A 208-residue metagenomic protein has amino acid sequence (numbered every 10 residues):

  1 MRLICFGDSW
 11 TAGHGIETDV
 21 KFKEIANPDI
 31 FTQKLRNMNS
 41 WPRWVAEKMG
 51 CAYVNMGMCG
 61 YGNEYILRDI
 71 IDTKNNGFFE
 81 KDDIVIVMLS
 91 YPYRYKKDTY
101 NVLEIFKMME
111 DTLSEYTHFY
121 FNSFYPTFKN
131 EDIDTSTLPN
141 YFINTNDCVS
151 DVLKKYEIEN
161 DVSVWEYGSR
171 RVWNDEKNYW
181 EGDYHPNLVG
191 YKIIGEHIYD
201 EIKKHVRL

Functional and structural regions predicted by a protein language model:
M1-Y65, I193: Serine-esterase "nucleophile elbow" of acetyl-processing enzymes
R68: Residue- and microsegment-level detector for short, conserved "hotspots" that frame catalytic or cofactor-binding
I71-L208: Alpha-helical cap/lid subdomain in secreted, periplasmic, or secretory-pathway luminal O-acyl-processing enzymes
